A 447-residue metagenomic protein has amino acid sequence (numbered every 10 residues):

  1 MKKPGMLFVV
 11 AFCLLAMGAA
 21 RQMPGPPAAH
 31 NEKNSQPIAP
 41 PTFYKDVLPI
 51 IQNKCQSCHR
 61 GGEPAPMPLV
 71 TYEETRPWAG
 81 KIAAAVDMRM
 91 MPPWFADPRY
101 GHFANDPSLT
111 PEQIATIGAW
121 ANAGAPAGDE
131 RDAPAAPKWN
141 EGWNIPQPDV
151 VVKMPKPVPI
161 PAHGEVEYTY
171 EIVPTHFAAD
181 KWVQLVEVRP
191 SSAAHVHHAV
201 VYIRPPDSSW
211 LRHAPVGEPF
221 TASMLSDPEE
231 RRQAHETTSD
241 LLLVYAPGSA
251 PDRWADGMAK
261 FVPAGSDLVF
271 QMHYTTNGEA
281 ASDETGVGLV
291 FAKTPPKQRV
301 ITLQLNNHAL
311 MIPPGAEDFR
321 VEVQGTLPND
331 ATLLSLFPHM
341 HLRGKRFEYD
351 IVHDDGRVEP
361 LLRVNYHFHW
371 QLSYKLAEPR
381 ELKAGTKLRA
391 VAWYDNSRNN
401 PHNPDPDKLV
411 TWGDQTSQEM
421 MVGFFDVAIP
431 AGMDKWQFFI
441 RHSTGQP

Functional and structural regions predicted by a protein language model:
M1, V47, L336: Conserved S/T- and glycine-rich ATP-binding loop of Class I adenylate-forming
M1-V9: Bacterial N-terminal signal peptides that target proteins for export
P4-G5, M23, E322: Small/flexible residues
F8-A16: Bacterial N-terminal signal peptides
M17-V173, R189, G265-Q271, T276-G278: Aromatic- and Gly/Pro-enriched helix-to-coil junctions and flexible linker segments
P93, P98-F103, D132-W182, E187-T332 (+1 more regions): Beta-strand-centric surfaces of beta-sandwich/beta-rich domains
